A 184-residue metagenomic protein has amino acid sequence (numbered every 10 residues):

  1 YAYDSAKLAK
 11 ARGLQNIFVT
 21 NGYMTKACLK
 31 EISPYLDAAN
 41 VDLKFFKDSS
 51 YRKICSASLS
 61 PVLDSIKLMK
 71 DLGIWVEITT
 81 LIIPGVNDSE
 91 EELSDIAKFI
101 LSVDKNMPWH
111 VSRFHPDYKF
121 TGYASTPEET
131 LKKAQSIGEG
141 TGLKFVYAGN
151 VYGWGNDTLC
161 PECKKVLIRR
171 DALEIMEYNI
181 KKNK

Functional and structural regions predicted by a protein language model:
Y1-Y123: Conserved AdoMet/S-adenosylmethionine-binding subsite of the radical SAM
V86, E90-K184: Auxiliary Fe-S-binding modules of radical SAM enzymes
